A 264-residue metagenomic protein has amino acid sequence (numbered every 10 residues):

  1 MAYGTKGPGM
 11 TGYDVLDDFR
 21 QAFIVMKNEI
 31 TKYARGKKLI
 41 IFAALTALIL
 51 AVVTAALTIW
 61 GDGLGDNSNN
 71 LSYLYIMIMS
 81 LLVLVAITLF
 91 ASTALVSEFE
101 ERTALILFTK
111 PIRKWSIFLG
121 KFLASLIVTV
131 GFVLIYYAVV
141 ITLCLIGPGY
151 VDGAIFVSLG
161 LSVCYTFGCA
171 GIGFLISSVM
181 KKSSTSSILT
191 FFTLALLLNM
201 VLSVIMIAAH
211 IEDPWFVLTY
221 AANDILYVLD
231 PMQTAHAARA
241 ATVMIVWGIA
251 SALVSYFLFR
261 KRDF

Functional and structural regions predicted by a protein language model:
A2-A43: Aromatic- and glycine-rich beta-strand/loop motifs that create alpha-glucan
A2-K6, V246-F264: Junction motif at the cytosolic side of a transmembrane helix
Y13-V15, A43-A94, F118-F192, L198-N199 (+1 more regions): Secretory targeting signals
Q21-I24, A209-D230: Short hydrophobic, aromatic-rich alpha-helical segments embedded in or entering the lipid bilayer of multi-pass
A91, R102-T103, A221: Hydrophobic alpha-helical segments typical of transmembrane helices and their membrane-interface/capping positions
I155, F174-S177, V204-P214: A cytosolic-side transmembrane-helix exit/cap motif
